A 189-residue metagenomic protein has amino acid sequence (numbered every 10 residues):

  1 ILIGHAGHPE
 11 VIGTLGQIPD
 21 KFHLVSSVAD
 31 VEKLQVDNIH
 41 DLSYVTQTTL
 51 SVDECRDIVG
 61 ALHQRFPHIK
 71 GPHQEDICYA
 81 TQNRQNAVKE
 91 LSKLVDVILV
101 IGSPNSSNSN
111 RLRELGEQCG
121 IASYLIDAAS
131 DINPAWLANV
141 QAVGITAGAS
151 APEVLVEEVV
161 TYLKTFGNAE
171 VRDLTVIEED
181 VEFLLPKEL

Functional and structural regions predicted by a protein language model:
I1-A147, E153-L189: The feature marks the mature, well-folded catalytic cores of soluble enzymes
